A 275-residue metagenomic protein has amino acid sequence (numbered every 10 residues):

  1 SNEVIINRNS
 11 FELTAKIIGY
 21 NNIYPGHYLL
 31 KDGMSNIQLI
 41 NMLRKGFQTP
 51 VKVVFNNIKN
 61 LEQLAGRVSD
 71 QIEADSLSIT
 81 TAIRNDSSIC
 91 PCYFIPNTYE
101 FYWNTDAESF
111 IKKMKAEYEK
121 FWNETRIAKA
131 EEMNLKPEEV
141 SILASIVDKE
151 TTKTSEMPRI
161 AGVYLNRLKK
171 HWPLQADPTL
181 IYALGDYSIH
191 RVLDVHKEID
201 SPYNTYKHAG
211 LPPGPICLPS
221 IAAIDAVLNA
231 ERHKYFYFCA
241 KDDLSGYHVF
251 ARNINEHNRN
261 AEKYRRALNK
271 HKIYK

Functional and structural regions predicted by a protein language model:
S1-D186, S201, C217-A222, A226-K234 (+1 more regions): Conserved catalytic or metal-liganding residues and their short signature motifs at active sites of enzymes
L184-P215: C-terminal, helix-dominated tail/subdomain
F238: Active-site-proximal loop/helix segment associated with metal-binding centers of metalloenzymes
